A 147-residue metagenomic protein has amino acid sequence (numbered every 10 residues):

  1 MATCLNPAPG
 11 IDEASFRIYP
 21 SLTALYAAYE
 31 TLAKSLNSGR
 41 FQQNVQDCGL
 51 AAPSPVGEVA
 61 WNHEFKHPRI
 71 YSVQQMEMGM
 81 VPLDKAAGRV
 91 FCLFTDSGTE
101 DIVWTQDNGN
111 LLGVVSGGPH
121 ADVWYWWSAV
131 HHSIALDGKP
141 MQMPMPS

Functional and structural regions predicted by a protein language model:
M1-I18, H132-S147: Extracytoplasmic low-complexity, Pro/Thr/Ser/Ala/Gly-rich segments that lie immediately after a secretion/anchoring
P9-Y29, L111-S116: A short acidic-to-branched-hydrophobic micro-motif
G10, P53-P55, G98: Secreted/processed peptides and extracellular or luminal domains of membrane proteins
Y29-S35: Short amphipathic alpha-helices in soluble, non-transmembrane regions that often serve as interface/regulatory elements
G39-G79: Charge-dense polyanion-binding interfaces
V59, H67-S147: Extracellularly exposed regions in secreted/surface proteins, prominently low-complexity, repeat-rich
